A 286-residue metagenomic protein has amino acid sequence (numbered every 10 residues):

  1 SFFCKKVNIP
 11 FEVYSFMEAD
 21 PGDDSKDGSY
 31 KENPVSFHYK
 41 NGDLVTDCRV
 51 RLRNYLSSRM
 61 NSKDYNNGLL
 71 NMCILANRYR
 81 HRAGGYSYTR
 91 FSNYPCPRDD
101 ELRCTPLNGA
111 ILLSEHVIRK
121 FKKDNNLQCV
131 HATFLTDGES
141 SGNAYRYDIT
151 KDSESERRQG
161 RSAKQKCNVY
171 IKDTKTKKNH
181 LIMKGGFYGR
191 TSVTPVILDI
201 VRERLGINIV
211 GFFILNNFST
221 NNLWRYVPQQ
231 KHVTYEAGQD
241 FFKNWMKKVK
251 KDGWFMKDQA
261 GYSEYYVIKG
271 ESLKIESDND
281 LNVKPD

Functional and structural regions predicted by a protein language model:
S1-D286: Acidic, glycine-rich A-domain
